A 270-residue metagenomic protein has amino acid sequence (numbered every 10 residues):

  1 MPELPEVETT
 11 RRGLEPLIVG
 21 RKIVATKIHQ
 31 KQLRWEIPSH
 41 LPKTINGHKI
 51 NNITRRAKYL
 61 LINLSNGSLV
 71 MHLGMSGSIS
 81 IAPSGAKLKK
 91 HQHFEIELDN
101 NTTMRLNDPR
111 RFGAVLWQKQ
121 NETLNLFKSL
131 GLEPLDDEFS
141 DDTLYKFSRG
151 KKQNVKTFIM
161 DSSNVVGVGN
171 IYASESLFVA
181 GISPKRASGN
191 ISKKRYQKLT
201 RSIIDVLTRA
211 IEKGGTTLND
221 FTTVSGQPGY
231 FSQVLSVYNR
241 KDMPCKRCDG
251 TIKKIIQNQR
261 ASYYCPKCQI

Functional and structural regions predicted by a protein language model:
M1-G113, P244, R260-Y264, Q269-I270: A cross-family signal for N-terminal binding/gating loops and helix N-caps that shape access to the active site
M1-L4, P134, E138, S192-T200: Generic detection of long, well-ordered alpha-helical segments
K22-L41, T54, V70, T143-I270: Basic, nucleic-acid-binding surfaces and adjacent catalytic neighborhoods in DNA/RNA-processing proteins
L69-G167, Y172-V179, A187: Phosphate/anion-contacting hairpin/loop surfaces
